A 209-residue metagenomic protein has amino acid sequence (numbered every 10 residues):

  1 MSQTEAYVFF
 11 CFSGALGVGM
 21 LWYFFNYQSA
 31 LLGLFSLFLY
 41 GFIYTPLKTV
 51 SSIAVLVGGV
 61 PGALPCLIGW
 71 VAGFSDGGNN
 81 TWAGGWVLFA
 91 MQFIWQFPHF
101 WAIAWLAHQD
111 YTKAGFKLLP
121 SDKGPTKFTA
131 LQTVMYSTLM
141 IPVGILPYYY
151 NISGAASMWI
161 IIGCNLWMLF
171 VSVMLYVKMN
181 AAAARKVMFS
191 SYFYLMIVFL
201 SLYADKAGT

Functional and structural regions predicted by a protein language model:
M1-A30, G124-Y148: Multi-pass membrane catalytic core of lipid/isoprenoid biosynthesis enzymes
M1-S2, W101-T129: Cytosolic, membrane-interface loops and tails of multi-pass inner-membrane proteins
Y7-C11, A30-L34, L56, G85-F89 (+2 more regions): Hydrophobic alpha-helical transmembrane segments
L16-L31, P65-Q92, V143-S157, Y203-T209: Helix-coil boundary and interhelical linker segments in multi-pass alpha-helical membrane proteins
F35-S36, S51-A63, R185-F193: Cytoplasmic-side transmembrane-helix entry/capping segments in multi-pass membrane proteins
F38-T45, F89-H108, I141, N165-L175: Transmembrane alpha-helical segments that form the membrane-embedded catalytic/substrate-channel core of multi-pass
P125-F128, L169-I197: Interfacial loop-to-transmembrane junctions
L139-I145, Y149-A183: A C-terminal functional module that forms or caps the active site or interfaces directly with catalytic machinery
